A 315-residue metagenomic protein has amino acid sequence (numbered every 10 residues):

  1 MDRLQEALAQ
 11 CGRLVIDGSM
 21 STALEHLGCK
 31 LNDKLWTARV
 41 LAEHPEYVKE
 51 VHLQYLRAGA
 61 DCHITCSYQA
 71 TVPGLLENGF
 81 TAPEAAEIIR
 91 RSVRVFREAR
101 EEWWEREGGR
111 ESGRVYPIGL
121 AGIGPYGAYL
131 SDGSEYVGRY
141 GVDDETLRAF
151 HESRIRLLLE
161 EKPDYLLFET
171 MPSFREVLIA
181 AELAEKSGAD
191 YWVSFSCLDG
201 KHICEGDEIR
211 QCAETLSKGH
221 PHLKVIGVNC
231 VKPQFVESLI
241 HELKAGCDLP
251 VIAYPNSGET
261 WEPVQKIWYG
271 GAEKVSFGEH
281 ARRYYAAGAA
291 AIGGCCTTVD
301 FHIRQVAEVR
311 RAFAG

Functional and structural regions predicted by a protein language model:
M1-G315: Domain-level signal for soluble alpha/beta catalytic cores
